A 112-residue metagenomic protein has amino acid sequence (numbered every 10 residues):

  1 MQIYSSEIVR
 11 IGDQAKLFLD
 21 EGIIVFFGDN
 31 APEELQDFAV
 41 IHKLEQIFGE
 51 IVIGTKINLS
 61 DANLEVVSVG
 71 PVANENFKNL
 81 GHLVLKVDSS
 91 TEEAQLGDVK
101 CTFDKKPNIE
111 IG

Functional and structural regions predicted by a protein language model:
M1-V25: N-terminal, charge-rich interaction modules
G28-D29, I41-Q46, F103-K105: A structural micro-motif recognizing beta-strand termini and the immediately following turn/loop segments
A31, E45-Q46, A62-E65: Short, charged beta-turn/beta-strand-edge "cap" motif at the junction between a beta-strand and an adjacent loop
G49-I51, I57-N58, I109-I111: Short, well-ordered loop/turn sites that connect or cap secondary structure elements
A62-N63, G70-E75: Short, conserved beta-turn/loop elements at beta-strand boundaries and strand-helix junctions
A73-V84: Short, solvent-exposed secondary-structure boundary/capping segments
S89-G112: Helix-rich interaction surfaces within compact, conserved domain-sized segments that mediate assembly or partner
